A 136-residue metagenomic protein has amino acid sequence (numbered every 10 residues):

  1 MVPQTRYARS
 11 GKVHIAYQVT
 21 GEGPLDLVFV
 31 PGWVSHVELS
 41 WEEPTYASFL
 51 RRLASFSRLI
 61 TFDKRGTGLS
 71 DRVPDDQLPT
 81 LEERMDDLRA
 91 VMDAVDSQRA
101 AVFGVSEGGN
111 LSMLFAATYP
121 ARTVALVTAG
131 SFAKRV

Functional and structural regions predicted by a protein language model:
M1-R6: Short, hydrophobic/aromatic-rich segments at coil-to-beta transitions
Y7-D71: Conserved HGGG/HGGXW glycine-rich cap/lid loop of the alpha/beta-hydrolase fold
E42-T45, P74-Q77, A116-A117: Short, glycine/charged-enriched secondary-structure capping and boundary segments
A47, R51, R89, M113: Active-site phosphate/pyrophosphate- and oxyanion-stabilizing loops and adjacent acidic/basic residues in soluble
D71-M85: Catalytic nucleophile-loop/oxyanion-hole region of alpha/beta-hydrolase and closely related hydrolase-like folds
E82-A100: Conserved acidic catalytic loop of the alpha/beta-hydrolase fold
Q98-V136: Conserved hydrolase catalytic core segment
